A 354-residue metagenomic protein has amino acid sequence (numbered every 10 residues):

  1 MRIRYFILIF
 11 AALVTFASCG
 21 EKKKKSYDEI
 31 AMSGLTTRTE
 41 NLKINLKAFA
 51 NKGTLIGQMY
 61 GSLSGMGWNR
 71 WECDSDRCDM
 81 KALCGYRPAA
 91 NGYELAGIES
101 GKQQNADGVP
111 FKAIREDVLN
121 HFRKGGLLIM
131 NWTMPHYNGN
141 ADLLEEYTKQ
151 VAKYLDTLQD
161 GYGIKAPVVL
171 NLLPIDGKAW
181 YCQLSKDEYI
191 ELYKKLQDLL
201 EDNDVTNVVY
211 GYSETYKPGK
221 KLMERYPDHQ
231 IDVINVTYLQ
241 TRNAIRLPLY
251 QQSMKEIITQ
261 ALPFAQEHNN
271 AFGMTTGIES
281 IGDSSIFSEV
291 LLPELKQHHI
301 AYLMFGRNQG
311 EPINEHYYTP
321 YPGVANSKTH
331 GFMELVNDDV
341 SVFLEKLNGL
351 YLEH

Functional and structural regions predicted by a protein language model:
T15-S18: C-terminal motif of bacterial Sec signal peptides marking the signal peptidase cleavage site
K22-A90, N105, L291, K346-H354: N-terminal module-boundary/linker segments of secreted carbohydrate-active enzymes
E40-N41, W71-M80, K112-E116, V151-Y154 (+3 more regions): Alpha-helical scaffolding within the catalytic cores of extracellular/periplasmic polymer-degrading hydrolases
T54-G61, N270-H354: Substrate-binding cleft of secreted/luminal carbohydrate-active enzymes
G57-M59, V169-L173, Y193-K220, N269-G282 (+1 more regions): Aromatic-lined carbohydrate-recognition surfaces of secreted/lumenal glycan-active proteins
L63-C73, I98-K112, Y147, S213-K220 (+3 more regions): Acidic-and-aromatic substrate-binding clefts and catalytic sites of carbohydrate-active enzymes
A89-Y93, K221-Q251, G306: Aromatic- and acid-rich polysaccharide-binding/catalytic face of secreted or lumenal carbohydrate-active enzymes
A96-T206: Substrate-binding cleft of extracellular glycoside hydrolase catalytic domains
